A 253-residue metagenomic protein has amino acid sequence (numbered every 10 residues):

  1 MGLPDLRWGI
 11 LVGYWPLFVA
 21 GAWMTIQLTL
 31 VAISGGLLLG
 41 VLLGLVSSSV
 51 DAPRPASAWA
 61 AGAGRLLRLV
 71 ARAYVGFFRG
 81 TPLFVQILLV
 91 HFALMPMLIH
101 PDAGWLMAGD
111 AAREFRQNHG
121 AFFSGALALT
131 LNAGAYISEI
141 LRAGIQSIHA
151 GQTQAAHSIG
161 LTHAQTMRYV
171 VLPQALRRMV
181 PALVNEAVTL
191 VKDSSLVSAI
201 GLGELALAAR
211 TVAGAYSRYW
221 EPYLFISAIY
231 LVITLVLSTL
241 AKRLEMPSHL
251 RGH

Functional and structural regions predicted by a protein language model:
M1-H253: Transmembrane alpha-helices and adjacent helix-loop boundaries
